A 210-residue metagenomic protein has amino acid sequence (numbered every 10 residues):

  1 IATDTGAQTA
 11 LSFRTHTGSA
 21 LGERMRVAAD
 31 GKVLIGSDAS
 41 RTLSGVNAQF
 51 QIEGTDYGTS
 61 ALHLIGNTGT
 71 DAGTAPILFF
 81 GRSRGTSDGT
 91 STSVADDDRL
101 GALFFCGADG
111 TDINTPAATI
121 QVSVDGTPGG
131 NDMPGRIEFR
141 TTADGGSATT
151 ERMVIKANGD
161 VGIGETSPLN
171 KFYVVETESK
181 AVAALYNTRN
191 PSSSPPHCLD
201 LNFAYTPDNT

Functional and structural regions predicted by a protein language model:
I1-P116, S123-T210: Trimeric beta-solenoid/beta-helix "fiber body" segments of extracellular/virion adhesins and depolymerases
